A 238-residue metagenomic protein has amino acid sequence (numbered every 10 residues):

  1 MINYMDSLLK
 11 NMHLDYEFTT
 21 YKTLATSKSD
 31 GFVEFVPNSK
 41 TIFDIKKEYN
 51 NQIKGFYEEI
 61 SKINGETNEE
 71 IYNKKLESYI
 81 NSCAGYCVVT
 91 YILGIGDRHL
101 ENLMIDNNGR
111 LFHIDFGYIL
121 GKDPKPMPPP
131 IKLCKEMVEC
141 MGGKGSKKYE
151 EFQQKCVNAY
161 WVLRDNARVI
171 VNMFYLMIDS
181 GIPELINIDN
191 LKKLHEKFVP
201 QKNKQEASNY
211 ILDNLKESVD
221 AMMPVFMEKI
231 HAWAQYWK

Functional and structural regions predicted by a protein language model:
M1-I95, N107-F112, F116-D123: Conserved ATP-binding subdomain of kinase catalytic cores across diverse folds
N50, D106-K238: C-terminal catalytic region of ATP-dependent kinase domains
D97, E101-M104: Catalytic-loop signature of eukaryotic-like protein kinases
